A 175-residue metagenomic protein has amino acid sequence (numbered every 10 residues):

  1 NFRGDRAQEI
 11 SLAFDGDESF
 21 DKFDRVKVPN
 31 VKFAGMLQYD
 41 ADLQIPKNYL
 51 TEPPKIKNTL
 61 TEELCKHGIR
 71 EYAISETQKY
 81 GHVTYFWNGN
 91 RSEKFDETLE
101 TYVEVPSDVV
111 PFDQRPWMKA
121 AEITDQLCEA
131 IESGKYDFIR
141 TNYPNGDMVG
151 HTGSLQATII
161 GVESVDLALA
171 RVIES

Functional and structural regions predicted by a protein language model:
N1-S175: Feature captures the catalytic ectodomains and active-site-proximal regions of enzymes that hydrolyze or transfer
